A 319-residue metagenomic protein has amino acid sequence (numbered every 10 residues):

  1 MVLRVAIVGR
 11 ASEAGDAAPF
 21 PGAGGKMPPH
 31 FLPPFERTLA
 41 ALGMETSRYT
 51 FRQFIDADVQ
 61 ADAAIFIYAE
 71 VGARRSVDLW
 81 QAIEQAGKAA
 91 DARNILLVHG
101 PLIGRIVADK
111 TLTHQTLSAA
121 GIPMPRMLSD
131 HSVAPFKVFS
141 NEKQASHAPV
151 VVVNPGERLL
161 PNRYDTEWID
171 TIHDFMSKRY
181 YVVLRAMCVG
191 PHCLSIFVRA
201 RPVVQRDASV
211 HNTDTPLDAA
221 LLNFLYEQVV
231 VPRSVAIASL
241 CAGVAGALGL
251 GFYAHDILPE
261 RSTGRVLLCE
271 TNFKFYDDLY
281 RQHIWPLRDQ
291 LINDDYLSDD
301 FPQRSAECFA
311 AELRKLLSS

Functional and structural regions predicted by a protein language model:
M1-I7: Extreme N-terminal starter segment of soluble prokaryotic enzymes
S12-A14, F20-R126: Conserved N-proximal alpha/beta basic substrate-recognition cap immediately N-terminal to, or forming the N-lobe
E13-P28, A73-Q81, F175-Y180, L279-Y296: Short, flexible/disordered intra-domain loops and linkers
E36-T38, G246, L250, P259-S319: C-terminal active-site "lid" helix and adjoining low-complexity regulatory extension at the edge of ATP-using catalytic
P135-E157: Conserved anion/nucleotide-ligand pocket segment
F136, L194, Y253, R265-E270: Protein kinase-like catalytic core scaffold
P149-V244: Phosphate-binding site of ATP-dependent enzymes
H255-I257: Hydrophobic residue at the +6 position relative to the catalytic HRD Asp in the kinase catalytic loop
